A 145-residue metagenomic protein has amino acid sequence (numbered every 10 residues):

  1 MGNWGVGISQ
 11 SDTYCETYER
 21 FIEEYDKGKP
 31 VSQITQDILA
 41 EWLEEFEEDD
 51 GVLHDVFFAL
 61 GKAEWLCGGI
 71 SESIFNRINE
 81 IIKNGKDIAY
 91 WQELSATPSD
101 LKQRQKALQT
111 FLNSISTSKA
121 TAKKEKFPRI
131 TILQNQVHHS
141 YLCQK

Functional and structural regions predicted by a protein language model:
M1-W42: Short terminal alpha-helical segments
G2, E16-T17, G51-L66, P98 (+1 more regions): Amphipathic alpha-helical elements of HEAT/ARM-like alpha-solenoid repeat scaffolds that form extended
R20, I34-E41, R77, I81 (+1 more regions): Charge-rich, solvent-exposed alpha-helical interaction surfaces
S32-E72: Amphipathic alpha-helical interaction modules
G61-F75, N79-Q92: Long protein-protein interaction modules used by eukaryotic assembly/scaffold proteins
E80-I132: Amphipathic alpha-helical binding modules
T131-H139: Structural motif
Y141-K145: Short beta-strand-centered aromatic/proline hotspots
